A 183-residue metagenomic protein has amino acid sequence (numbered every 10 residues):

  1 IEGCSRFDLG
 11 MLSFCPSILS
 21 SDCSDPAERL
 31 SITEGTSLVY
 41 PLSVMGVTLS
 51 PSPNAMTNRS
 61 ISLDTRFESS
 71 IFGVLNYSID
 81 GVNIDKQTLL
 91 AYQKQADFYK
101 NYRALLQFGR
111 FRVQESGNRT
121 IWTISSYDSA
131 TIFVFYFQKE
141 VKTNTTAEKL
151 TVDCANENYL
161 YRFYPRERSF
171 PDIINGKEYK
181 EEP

Functional and structural regions predicted by a protein language model:
I1-N83: Glycan-recognition surfaces
D8-M11, N118-W122, D172-I173: Short, solvent-exposed polar/charged micro-motifs at secondary-structure junctions
S62, D80, A104-Q107, V134 (+3 more regions): Short, solvent-exposed coil/turn linker segments
F67-R112: Catalytic cores of secreted or luminal carbohydrate-active enzymes
S70, V134, F163: Hydrophobic, well-ordered secondary-structure elements that form the walls of internal hydrophobic environments
S116-N156: Carbohydrate-binding surface patches
E140-P183: C-terminal beta-sandwich/jelly-roll accessory domains of carbohydrate-active enzymes
